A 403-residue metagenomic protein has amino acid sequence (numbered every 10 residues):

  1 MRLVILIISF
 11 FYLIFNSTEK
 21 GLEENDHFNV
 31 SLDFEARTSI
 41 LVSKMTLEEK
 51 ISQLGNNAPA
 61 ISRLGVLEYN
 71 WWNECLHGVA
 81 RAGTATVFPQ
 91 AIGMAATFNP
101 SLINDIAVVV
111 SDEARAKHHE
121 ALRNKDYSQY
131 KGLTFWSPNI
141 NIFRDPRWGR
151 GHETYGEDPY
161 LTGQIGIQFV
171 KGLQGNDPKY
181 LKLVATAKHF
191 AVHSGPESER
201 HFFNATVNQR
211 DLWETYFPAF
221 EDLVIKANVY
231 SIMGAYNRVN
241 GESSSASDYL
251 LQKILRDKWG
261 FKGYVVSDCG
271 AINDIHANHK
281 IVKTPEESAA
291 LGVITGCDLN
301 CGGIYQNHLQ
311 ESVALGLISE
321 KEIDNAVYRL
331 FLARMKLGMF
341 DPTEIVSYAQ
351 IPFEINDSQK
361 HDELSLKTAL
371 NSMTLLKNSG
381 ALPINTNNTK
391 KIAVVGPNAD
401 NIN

Functional and structural regions predicted by a protein language model:
R2-N16: Cleavable N-terminal signal peptides of Sec/SRP-targeted secreted and luminal proteins
I14-N403: Glycoside hydrolase catalytic-domain context in secreted enzymes
